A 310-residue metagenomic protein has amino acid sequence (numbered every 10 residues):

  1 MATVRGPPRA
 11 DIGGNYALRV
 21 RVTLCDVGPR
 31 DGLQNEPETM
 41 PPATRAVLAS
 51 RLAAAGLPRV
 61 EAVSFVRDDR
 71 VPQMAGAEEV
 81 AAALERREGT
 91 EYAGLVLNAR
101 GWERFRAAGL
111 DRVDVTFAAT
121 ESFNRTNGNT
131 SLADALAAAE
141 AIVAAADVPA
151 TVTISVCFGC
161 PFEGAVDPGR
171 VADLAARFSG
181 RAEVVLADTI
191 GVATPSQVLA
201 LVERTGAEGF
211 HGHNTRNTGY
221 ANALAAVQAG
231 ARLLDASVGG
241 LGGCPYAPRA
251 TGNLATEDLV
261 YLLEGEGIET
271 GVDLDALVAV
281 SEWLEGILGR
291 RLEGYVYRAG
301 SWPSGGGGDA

Functional and structural regions predicted by a protein language model:
A2-A310: Catalytic cores and adjacent flexible loops of soluble metabolic enzymes that perform enolate/carbanion chemistry on
